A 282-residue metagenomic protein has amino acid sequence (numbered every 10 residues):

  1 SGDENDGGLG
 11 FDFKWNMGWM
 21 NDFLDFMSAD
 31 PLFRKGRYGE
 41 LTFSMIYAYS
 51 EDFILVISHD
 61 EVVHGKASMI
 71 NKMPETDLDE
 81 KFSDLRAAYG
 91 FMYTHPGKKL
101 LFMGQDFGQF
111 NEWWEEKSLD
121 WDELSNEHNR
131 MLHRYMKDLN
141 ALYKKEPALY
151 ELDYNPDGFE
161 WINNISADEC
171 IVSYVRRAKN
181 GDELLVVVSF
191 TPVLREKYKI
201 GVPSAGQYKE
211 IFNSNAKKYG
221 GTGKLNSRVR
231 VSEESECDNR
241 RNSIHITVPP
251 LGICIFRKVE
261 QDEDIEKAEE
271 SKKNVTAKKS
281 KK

Functional and structural regions predicted by a protein language model:
S1-F33, T42-A48, F110-W113: Substrate-binding cleft/loops of secretory-pathway carbohydrate-active enzymes
S28-I70: Aromatic-lined glycan-binding groove of carbohydrate-active enzymes
F33-G36, D60, G65-K66, I70 (+2 more regions): Carbohydrate-interacting/catalytic domains
